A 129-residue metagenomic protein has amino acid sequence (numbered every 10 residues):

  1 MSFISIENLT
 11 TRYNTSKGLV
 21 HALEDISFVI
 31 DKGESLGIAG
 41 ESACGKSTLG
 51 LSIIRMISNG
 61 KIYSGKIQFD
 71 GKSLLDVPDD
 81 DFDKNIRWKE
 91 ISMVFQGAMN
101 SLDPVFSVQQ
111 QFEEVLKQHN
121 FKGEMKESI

Functional and structural regions predicted by a protein language model:
T11, H21, D25-I30: Conserved A-loop
N14-S16, R55-N59, V77-P78, F106 (+1 more regions): ABC-type ATPase nucleotide-binding domains, specifically the catalytic core motifs of the NBD
G37, K84-Q96, Q110: ABC nucleotide-binding domain signature
A39-E41: The feature captures the beta-strand-to-loop junction immediately N-terminal to the Walker
C44, K61, M93, A98-Q110: Conserved catalytic motifs of ABC-family nucleotide-binding domains
I62-L74: Conserved ABC transporter NBD signature motif
L74-S92, Q118: ABC ATPase NBD coupling module
